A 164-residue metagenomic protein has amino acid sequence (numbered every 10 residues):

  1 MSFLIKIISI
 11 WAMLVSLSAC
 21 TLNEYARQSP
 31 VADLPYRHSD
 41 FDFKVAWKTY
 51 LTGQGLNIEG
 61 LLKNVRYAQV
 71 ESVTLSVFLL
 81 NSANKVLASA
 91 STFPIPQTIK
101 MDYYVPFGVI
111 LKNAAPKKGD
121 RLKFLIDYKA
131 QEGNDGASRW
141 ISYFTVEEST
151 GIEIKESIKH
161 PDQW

Functional and structural regions predicted by a protein language model:
M1-C20: Sec-dependent bacterial lipoprotein signal peptides
L17-Y36: Bacterial Sec signal peptide processing site at the extreme N-terminus
Q28-V31, L122-W164: Surface-exposed edge beta-strand/loop patches
H38-S72, E132, G136: Post-signal-peptide N-terminal segment of Sec-exported extracytoplasmic proteins
N57-L61, T74-S76, P106-G108, K123-L125: Beta-strand secondary-structure signal
L62-N64, L79, L111, Y128: Hydrophobic beta-strand positions in extracellular immunoglobulin-like domains
V65-P106: The feature marks short-to-medium sequence segments in extracytoplasmic or secretory-pathway proteins
S89-W140: Short, solvent-exposed, Trp/other aromatic-anchored flexible loops in extracytoplasmic proteins
